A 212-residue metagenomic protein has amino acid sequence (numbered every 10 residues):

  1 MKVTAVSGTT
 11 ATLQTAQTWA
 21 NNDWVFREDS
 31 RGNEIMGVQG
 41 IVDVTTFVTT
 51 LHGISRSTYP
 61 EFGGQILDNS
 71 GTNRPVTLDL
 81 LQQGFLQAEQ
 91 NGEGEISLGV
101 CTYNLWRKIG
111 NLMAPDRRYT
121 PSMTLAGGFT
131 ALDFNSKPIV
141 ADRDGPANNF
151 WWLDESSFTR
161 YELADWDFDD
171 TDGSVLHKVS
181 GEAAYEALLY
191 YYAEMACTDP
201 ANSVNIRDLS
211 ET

Functional and structural regions predicted by a protein language model:
M1-T212: Core alpha/beta structural scaffold of self-assembling particle/tube/pore-forming proteins
